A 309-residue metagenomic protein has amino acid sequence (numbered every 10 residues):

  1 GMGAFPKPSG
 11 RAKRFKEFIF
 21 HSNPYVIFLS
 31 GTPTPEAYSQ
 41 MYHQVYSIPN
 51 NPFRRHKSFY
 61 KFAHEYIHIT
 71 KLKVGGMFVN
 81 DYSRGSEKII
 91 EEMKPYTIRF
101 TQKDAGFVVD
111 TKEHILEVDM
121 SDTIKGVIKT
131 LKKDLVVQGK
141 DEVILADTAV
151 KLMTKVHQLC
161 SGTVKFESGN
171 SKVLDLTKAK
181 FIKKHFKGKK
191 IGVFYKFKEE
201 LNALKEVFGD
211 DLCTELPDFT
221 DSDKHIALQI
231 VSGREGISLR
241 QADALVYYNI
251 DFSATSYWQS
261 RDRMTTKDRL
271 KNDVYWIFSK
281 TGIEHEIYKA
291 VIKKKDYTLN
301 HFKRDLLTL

Functional and structural regions predicted by a protein language model:
G1-G3, T32-P35, P49, I67 (+8 more regions): Short, solvent-exposed loop/turn segments at secondary-structure junctions
K7-D104, R269: Conserved P-loop NTPase motor "coupling/switch" region that bridges the ATPase
R14, Q40-Q44, K61, E65 (+6 more regions): Alpha-helical scaffold elements adjacent to nucleotide-binding pockets in ATP/GTP-utilizing enzyme cores
S22-Y25, H43, K112-E113, R240-A244 (+1 more regions): Short glycine-/polar-rich loops that comprise or flank the Walker A/P-loop and associated switch/sensor motifs
S30, P35-Y38, E200-A203, D218-N272: SF2 helicase motor core recognition
F107-V127, K132-R240, F302-L309: Conserved Helicase C-terminal RecA-like lobe
F252-W258, T265-L309: A conserved SF2-helicase RecA2
